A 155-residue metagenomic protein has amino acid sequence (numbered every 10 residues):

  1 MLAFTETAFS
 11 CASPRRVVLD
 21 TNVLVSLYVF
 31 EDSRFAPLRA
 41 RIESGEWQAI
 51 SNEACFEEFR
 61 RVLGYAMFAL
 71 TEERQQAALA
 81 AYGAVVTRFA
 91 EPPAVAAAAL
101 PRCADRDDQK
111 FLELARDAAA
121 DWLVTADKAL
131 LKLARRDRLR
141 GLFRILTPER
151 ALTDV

Functional and structural regions predicted by a protein language model:
M1-S51: Short, well-structured N-terminal submotif of metal-dependent ribonuclease cores
L24-V25, E57, L130-K132: Short, active-site-adjacent cap segments at secondary-structure transitions
S26-Y28, A98-A104: Short, flexible loop segments at the rims of nucleotide/cofactor-binding pockets, characterized by
Y28-V29, L63, A134: Short, flexible helix/strand-to-coil boundary loops that buttress conserved ligand/catalytic motifs in alpha/beta
L38, F111-L112: Short, hydrophobic alpha-helical packing/hinge segments within bilobed ligand-binding/sensory domains
R41-E46, I50-A98: PIN-domain endoribonuclease scaffold, especially VapC-family toxins
E53-A54, A126-K128: Short secondary-structure boundary segments
P101, D105, Q109, R116-W122 (+1 more regions): Acidic, PIN/NYN-like endoribonuclease modules and their adjacent C-terminal/linker elements
